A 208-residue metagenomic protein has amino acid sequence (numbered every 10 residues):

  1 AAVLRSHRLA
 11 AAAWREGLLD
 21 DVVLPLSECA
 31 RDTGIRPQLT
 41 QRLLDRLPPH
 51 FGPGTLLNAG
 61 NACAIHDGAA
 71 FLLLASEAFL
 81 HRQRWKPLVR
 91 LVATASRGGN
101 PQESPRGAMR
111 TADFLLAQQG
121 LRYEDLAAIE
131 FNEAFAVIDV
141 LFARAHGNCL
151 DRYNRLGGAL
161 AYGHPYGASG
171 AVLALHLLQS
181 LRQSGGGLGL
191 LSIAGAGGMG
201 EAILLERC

Functional and structural regions predicted by a protein language model:
A1-L18, L72-A78, R144, P165-G186 (+1 more regions): Active-site-proximal alpha-helical scaffold in enzymes
A2-E77, R82, L150-R152: N-terminal extracellular/periplasmic Venus flytrap/periplasmic-binding protein-like
A2-H7, P37-T40, A62-H66, P101-M109 (+3 more regions): Generic structural signal for well-ordered, non-membrane alpha-helical segments in soluble metabolic enzymes
V22, P87, E201: Residue-level signal for beta-strand positions within conserved beta-sheet cores that form or flank
C29, V92-A161: Active-site pocket-lining segment
R42-R106, R110-Q118, L175, Q183-L188 (+2 more regions): Condensing-enzyme catalytic core mediating Claisen C-C bond formation in acyl metabolism
G54-I65, A95, A127-E130, A134 (+2 more regions): Cysteine-centered functional microenvironments
Y123, V140-A145, C149-N154, A159-A202: Internal helix-turn-beta structural module
